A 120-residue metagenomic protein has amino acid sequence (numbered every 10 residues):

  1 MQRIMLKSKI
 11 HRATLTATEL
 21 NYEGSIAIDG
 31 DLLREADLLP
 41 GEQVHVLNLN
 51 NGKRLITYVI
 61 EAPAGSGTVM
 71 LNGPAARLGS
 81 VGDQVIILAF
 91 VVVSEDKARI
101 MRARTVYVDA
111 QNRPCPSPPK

Functional and structural regions predicted by a protein language model:
M5, I10, L15-T16, L20-D96 (+1 more regions): Compact, glycine-rich, soluble single-domain proteins
A98-K120: Helix-rich terminal scaffold detector
